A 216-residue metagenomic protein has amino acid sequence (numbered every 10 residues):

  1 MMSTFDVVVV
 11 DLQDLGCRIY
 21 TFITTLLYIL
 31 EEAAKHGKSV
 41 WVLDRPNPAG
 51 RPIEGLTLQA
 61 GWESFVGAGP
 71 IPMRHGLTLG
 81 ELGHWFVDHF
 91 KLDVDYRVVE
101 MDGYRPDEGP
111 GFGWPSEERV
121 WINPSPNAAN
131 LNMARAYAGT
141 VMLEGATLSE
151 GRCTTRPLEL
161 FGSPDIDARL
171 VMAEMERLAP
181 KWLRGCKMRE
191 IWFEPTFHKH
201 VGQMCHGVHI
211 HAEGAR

Functional and structural regions predicted by a protein language model:
M1-T4, C17: Glycine-rich oxoanion-binding loops at beta->alpha junctions
D11-Q13, L43-P46, M101-D102, S163 (+2 more regions): Active-site-proximal beta-strand/loop segments in catalytic clefts of secreted hydrolases
D14-L26: Glycine/threonine-rich flexible loop motifs
A33-S39: A short helix->loop->beta-strand "cap" motif at the edges of active sites that frequently abuts
W41-E63: Glycine-rich, charge-decorated loop segments at or immediately adjacent to ligand/cofactor-binding or catalytic sites
E63-A138: Conserved anion/nucleotide-ligand pocket segment
G139-L178: Oxyanion-binding "anion nests"
G162-R216: Conserved functional hotspot residues or short segments at active or partner-binding sites across diverse domains
